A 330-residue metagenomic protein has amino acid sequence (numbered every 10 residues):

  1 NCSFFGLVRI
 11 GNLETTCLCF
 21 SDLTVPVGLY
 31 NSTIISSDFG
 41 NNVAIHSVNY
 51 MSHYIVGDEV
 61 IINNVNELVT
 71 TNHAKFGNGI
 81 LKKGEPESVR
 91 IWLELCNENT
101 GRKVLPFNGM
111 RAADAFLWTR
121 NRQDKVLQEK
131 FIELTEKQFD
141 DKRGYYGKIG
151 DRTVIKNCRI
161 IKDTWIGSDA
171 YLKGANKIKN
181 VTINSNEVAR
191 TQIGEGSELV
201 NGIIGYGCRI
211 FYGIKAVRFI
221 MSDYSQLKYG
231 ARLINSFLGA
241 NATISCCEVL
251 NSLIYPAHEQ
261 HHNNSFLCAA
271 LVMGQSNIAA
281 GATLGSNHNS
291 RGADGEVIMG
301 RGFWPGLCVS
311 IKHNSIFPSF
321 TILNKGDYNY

Functional and structural regions predicted by a protein language model:
N1-G147, D151-R152, N157, D169 (+1 more regions): Terminal amphipathic alpha-helical/low-complexity segments used for targeting or macromolecular assembly
F5-G6, G11-N12, Y30, I35-S36 (+33 more regions): Left-handed beta-helix
L127, L134-K137, S225, S290 (+1 more regions): N-proximal short alpha-helices
